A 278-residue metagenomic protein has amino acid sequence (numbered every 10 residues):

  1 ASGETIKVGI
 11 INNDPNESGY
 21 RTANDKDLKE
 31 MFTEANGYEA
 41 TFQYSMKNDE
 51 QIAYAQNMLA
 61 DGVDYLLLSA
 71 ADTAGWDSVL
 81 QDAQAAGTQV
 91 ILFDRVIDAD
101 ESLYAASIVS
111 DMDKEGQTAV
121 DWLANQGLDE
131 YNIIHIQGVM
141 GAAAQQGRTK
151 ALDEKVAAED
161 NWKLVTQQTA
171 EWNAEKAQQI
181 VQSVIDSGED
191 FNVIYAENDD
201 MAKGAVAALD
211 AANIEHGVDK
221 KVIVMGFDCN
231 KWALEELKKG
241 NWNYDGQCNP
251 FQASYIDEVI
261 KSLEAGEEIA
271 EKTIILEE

Functional and structural regions predicted by a protein language model:
A1-E4, I136, M140-A144, E154-E159 (+1 more regions): Hinge/cleft segment of the Venus flytrap/periplasmic-binding protein
A1-K7, T33, Q81-A86, A158: Short, low-complexity disordered leader/linker segments with a strong preference for bacterial N-terminal type II
S2, Q51, S107-I133, G147 (+3 more regions): Hydrophobic alpha-helical segments within soluble ligand-binding/sensing domains
I6-D27, M31-A35, T41-A53, S69-T73 (+3 more regions): Extracytoplasmic "Venus flytrap"
G19-E34, Y38, E115-A119, A143-W162 (+3 more regions): Short, solvent-exposed amphipathic alpha-helices that sit in or adjacent to ligand/effector-binding or catalytic
F42-Y44, A99-W122, H135-V139, Q167 (+1 more regions): Short beta-strand elements at the ligand-binding edges of bilobed clamshell
L59-A60, D64, L68-Q84, L152 (+1 more regions): Hydrophobic alpha-helical
A74-K114, N230-K238: Flexible loop/hinge segments that line or gate small-molecule binding clefts
